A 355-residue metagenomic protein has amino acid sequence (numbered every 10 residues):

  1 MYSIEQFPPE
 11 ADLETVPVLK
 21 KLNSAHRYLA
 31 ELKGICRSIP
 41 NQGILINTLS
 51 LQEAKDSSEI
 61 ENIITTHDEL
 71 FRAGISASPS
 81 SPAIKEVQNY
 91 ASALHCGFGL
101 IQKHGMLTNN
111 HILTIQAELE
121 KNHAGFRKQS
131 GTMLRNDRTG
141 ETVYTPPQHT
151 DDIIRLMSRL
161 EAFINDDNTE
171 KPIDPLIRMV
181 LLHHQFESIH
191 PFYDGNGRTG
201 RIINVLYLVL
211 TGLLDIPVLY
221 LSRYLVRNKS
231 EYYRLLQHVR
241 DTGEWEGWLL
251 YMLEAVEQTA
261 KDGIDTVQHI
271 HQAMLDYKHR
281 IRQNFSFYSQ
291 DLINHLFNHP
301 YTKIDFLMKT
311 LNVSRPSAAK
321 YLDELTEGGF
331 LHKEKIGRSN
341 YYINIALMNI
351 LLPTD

Functional and structural regions predicted by a protein language model:
M1-D355: FIC/Doc superfamily catalytic core
